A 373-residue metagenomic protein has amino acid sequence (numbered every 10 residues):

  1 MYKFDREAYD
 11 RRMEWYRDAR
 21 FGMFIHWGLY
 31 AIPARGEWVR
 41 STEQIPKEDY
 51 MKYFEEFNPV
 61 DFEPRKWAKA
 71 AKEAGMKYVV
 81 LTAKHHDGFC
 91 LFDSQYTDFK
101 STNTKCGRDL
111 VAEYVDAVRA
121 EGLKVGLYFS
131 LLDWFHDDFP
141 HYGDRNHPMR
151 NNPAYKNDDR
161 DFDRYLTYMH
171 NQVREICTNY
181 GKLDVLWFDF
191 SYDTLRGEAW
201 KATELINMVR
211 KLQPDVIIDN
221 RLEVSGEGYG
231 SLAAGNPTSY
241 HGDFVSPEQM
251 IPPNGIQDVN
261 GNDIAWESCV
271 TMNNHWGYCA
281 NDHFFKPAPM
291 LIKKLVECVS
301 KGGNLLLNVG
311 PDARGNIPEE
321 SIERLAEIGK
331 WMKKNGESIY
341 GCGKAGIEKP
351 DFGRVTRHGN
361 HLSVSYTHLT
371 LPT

Functional and structural regions predicted by a protein language model:
M1-L369: Mature catalytic domains of secreted/periplasmic carbohydrate-active enzymes
L371-T373: Secondary-structure capping and domain/repeat boundary segments
